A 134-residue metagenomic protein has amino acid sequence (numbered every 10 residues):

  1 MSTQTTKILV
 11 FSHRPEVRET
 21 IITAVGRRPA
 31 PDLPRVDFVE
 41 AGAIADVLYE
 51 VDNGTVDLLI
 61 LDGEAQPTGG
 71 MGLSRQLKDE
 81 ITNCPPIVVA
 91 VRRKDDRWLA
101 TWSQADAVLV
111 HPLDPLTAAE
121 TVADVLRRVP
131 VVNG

Functional and structural regions predicted by a protein language model:
T5-G26, L59: Conserved acidic segment of CheY-like receiver
T20, L113-V122: C-terminal output helix
L33-G42: Short hydrophobic/Thr-rich beta-strand motif most characteristic of the beta2 strand and flanking loop of CheY-like
A41-L58: Acidic, metal-coordinating helix/loop segments flanking the phosphotransfer/catalytic sites of two-component signaling
D57-K78: Conserved phosphotransfer microenvironments
L59, V108-L109: Two-component signal transduction core modules
I81-P86: His-Asp phosphorelay/catalytic-motif detector in bacterial-type signaling
R92-V108: Alpha4 helix (beta4-alpha4-beta5 surface) of REC/receiver domains from two-component response regulators
